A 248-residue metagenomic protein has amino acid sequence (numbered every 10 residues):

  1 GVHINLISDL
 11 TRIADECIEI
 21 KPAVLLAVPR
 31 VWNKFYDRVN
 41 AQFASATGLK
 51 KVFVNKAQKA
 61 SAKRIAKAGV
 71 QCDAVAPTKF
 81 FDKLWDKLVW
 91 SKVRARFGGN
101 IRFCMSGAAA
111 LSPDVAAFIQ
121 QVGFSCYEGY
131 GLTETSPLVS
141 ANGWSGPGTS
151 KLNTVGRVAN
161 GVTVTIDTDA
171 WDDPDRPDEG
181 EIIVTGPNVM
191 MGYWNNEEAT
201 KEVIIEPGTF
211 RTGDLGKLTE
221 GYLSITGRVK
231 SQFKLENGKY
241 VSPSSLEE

Functional and structural regions predicted by a protein language model:
G1-K87: Conserved AMP-binding/adenylation subdomain of ANL enzymes
L6, P77-F81, W90, G99-S106 (+5 more regions): Conserved ATP-binding loop and adjacent catalytic segment of the adenylate-forming AMP-binding
L10, K50, E197, T209 (+1 more regions): Amphipathic alpha-helical segments in well-structured domains
T11, R30, A109-A110, N188 (+1 more regions): Alpha-helix/helix-capping structural signal
A23, R102, D214: Conserved acidic residues
V93: Phosphate/pyrophosphate-binding loop motifs in nucleotide- or prenyl diphosphate-using proteins
V158, V162-P177, E181-L235, Y240: Conserved ATP-binding/catalytic segment of the ANL
